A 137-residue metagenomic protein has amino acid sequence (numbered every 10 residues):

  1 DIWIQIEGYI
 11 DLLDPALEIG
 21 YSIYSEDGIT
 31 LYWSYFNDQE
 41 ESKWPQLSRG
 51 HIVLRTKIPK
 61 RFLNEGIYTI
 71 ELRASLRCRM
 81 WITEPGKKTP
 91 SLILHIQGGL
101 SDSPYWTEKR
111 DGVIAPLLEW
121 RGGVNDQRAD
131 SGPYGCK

Functional and structural regions predicted by a protein language model:
D1-K137: Localized sequence-composition bias
